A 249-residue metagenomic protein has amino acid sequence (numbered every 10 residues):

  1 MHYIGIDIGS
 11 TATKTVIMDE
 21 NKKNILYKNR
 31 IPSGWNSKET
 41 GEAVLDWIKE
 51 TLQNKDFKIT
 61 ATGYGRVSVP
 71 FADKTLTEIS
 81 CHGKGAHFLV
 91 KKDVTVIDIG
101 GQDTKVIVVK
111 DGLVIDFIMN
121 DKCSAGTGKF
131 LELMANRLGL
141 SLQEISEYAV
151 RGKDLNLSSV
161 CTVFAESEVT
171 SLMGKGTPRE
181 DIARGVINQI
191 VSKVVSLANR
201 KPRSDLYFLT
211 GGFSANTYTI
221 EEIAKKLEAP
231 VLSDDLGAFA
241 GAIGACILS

Functional and structural regions predicted by a protein language model:
Y3-D7, K58-T60, V94-D98: Short glycine-aspartate micro-motif
Y3-E39, V114-C123: Short glycine-rich, Thr/Ser-proximal phosphate-binding strand/loop in the N-terminal lobe of ATP-dependent enzymes
R30-S33, E50-S80, I115-D116: Short beta-strand-loop/turn "lid" adjacent to the catalytic site in phosphate-handling enzymes
L45-K58, V194-L206: Phosphate/pyrophosphate-binding loops at sites that engage ATP/ADP/AMP, CoA/4′-phosphopantetheine, polyphosphate
Y64-G65, A198, S204-K226, D234-G241: Glycine-rich phosphate-binding loops at beta-strand->alpha-helix junctions
D111-L157, C161, I247: Glycine-rich phosphate-binding loop plus the immediately following alpha-helix
G128-E132, L232-S249: Glycine-rich phosphate-binding/hydrolytic loop that grips phosphoryl groups
A165-R203, A238: Adenine-nucleotide phosphate-binding core of ATP-dependent small-molecule kinases
